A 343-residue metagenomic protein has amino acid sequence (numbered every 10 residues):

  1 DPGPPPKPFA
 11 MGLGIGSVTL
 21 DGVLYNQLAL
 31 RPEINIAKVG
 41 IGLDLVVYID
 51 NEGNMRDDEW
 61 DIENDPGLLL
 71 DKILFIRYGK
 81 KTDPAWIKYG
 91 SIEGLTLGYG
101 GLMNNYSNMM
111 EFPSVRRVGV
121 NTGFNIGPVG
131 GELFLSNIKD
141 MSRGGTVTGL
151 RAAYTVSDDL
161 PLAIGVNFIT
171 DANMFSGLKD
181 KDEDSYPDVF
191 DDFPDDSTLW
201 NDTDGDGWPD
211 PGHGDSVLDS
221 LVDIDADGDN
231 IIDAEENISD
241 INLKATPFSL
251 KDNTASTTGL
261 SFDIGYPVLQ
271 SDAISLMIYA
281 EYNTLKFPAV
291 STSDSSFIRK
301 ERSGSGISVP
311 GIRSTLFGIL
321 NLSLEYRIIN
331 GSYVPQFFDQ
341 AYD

Functional and structural regions predicted by a protein language model:
P2-M11, S17, V23-V156, P161-V166 (+3 more regions): Outer-membrane beta-barrel channel domains
G14-L20, E63, K179, E183 (+1 more regions): Outer-membrane beta-barrel pore domains
G22, G53, P128, S185 (+3 more regions): Intrinsic-disorder/low-complexity loop/linker signature
L74-I76, N121, F175-S176, F193 (+2 more regions): A short, hydrophobic secondary-structure junction motif
K139-K179, F193, D202, D240-L269 (+1 more regions): Solenoidal tandem-repeat scaffolds enriched in leucines and small polar residues
L178-I241: Extracellular calcium-associated, cysteine-rich motifs in secreted modular proteins
